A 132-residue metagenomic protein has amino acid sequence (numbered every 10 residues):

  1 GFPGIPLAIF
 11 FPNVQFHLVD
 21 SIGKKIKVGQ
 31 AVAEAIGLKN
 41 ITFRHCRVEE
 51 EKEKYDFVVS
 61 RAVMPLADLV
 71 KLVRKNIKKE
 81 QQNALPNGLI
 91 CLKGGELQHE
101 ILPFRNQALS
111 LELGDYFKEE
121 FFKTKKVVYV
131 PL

Functional and structural regions predicted by a protein language model:
G1-S60, V70: Conserved SAM/SAH cofactor-binding pocket of Class I
Q15, N40-T42, G88, L109-E112: Conserved beta-strand segments of alpha/beta enzyme cores
V32-A33, I77, A108: Conserved hydrophobic residues forming the short capping helix/wall of the S-adenosyl-L-methionine
C46, V73, L92-G95: Non-DNA-binding regulatory cores of transcription-related proteins, predominantly C-terminal effector-binding
A62-P65, L97: Short glycine-rich anion-binding loops that position phosphate/pyrophosphate groups of nucleotides and phosphorylated
L66-I77: A short, conserved alpha-helix within the catalytic core of class I
E80-H99: Conserved beta-strand signature within the Rossmann-like core of class I S-adenosyl-L-methionine
E96-L132: Active-site capping/gating segments
